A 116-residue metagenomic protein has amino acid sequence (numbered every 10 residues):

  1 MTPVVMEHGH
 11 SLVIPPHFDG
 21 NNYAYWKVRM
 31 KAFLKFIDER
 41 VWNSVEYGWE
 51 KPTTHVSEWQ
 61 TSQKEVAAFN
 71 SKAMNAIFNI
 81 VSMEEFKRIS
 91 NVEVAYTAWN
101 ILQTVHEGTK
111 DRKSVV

Functional and structural regions predicted by a protein language model:
M1-V116: N-terminal Lys/Arg-enriched interaction segments
